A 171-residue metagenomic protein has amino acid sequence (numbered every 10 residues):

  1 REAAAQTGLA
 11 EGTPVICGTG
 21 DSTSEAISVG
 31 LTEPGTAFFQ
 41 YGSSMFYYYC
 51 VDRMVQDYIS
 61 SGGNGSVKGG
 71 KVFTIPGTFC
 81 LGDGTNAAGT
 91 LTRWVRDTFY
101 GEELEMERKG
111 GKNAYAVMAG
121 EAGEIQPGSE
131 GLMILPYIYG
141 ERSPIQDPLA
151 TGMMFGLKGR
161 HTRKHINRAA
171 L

Functional and structural regions predicted by a protein language model:
E2-L171: Active-site core segments that coordinate phosphate-bearing ligands/cofactors across diverse enzyme families
